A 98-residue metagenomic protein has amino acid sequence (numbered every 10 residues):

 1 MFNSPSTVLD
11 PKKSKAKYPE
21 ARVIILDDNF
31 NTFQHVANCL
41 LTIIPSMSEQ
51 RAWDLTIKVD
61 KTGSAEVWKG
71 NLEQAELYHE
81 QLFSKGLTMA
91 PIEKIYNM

Functional and structural regions predicted by a protein language model:
M1-M98: Terminal domain-initiation and capping elements
